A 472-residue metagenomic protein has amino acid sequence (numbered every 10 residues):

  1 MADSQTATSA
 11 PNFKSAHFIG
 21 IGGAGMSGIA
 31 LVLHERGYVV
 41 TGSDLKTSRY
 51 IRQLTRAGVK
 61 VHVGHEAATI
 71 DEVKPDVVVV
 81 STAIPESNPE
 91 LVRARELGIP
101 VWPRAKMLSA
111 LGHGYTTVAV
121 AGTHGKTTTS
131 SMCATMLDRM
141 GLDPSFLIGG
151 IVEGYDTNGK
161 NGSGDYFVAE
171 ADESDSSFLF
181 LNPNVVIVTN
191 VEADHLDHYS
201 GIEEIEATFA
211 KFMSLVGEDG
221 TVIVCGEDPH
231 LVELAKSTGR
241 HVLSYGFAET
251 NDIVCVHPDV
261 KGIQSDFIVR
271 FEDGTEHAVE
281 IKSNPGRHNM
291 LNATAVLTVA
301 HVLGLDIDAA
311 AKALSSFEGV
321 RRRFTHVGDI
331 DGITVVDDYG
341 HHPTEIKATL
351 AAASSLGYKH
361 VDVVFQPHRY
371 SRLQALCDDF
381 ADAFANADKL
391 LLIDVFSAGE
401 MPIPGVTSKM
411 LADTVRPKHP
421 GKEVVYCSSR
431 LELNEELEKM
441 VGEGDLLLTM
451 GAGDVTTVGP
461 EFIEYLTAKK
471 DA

Functional and structural regions predicted by a protein language model:
M1-P103, M107, P229, V254-V256 (+2 more regions): N-terminal leader/targeting and accessory segments in enzymes
T8, V32-E35, T55, T69-I70 (+3 more regions): Phosphate-binding loop of NTP-binding sites
P11-S15, I19, L54, Y199-E206 (+4 more regions): Adenine nucleotide phosphate-binding catalytic loops in nucleotide-utilizing enzymes
N12-I29, V39-L45, V320, T344 (+2 more regions): Active-site beta-alpha connecting loops in nucleotide-dependent enzymes
S15-F18, V78, V118, P144 (+3 more regions): Conserved hydrophobic helix-helix packing surfaces used for dimerization/oligomerization
V39-D44, S145-F146, S244: Short beta-strand "acidic-cap" motif of Rossmann-like dinucleotide-binding folds
E72-V77, D165, G442-D445: Short acidic/histidine-rich motifs immediately flanking catalytic phosphotransfer sites in two-component signaling
G220, D388, D445: Glycine-centered, small-residue-biased loops immediately flanking beta-strands in adenine/cofactor-binding cores
